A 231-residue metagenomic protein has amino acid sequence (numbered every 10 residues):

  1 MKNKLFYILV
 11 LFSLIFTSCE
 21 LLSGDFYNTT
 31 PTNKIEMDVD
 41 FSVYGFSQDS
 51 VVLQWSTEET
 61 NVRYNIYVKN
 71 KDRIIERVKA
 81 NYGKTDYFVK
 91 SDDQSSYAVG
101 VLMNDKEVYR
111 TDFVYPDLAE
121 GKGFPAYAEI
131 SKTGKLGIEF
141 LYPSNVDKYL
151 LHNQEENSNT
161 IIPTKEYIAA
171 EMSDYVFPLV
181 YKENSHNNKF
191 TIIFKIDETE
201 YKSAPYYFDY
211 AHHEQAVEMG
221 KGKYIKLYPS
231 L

Functional and structural regions predicted by a protein language model:
K2-L9: Sec-dependent signal peptide recognition, specifically the positively charged N-region followed immediately by
I15-S18: C-terminal motif of bacterial Sec signal peptides marking the signal peptidase cleavage site
L21-E59, K106-Y142, E200-L231: Pro/Thr/Ser/Gly-rich low-complexity, intrinsically disordered linker/stalk tracts
Q48, D92-Q94, T133, A170-M172 (+1 more regions): Solvent-exposed, conformationally flexible loop/turn segments
E58-N70, L141-T160: Solvent-exposed loop/turn segments flanking beta-strands in beta-repeat/beta-sandwich domains
I75-G83, K165-E171: Short beta-strand segments within Ig-like beta-sandwich modules, predominantly Fibronectin type-III
K84-Y87, S173-L179: Short strand-edge motifs at loop-to-beta-strand transitions and within beta-strands of extracellular beta-rich domains
D86-Y109, Y181-Y210: Beta-strand-rich modules
